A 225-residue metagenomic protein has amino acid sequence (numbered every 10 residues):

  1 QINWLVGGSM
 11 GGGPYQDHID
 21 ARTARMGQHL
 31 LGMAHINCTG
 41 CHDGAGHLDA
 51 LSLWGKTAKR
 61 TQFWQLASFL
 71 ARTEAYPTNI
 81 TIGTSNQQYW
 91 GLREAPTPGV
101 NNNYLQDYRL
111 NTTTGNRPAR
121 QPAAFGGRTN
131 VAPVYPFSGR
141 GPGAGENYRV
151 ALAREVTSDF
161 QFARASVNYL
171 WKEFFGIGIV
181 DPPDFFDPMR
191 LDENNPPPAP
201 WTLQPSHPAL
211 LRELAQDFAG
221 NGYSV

Functional and structural regions predicted by a protein language model:
Q1-V225: Primarily short, surface-exposed interaction patches in extracytoplasmic proteins
